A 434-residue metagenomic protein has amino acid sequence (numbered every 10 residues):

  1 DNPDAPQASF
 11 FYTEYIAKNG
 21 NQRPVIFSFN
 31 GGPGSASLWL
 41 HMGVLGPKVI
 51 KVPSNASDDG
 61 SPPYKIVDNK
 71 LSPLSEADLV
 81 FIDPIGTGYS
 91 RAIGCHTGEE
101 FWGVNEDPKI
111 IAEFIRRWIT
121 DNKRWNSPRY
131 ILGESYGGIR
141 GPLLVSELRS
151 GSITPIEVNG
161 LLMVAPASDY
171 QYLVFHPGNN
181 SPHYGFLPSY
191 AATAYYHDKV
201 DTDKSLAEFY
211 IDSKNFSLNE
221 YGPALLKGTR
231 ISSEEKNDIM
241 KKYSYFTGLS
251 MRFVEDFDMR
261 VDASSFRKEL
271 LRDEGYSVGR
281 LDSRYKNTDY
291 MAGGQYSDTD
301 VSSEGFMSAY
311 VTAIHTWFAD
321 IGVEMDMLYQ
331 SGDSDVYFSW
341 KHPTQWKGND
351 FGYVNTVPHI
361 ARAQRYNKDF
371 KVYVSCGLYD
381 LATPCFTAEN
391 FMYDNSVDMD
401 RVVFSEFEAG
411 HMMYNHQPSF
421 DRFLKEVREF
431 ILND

Functional and structural regions predicted by a protein language model:
P6-E100: N-terminal cap/lid subdomain of alpha/beta-hydrolase-fold enzymes
G46-V52, V145, R149-S233, N237-K242: A catalytic-pocket lid/entrance helix-loop region that shapes and gates access to the active site across common
P73-L74, P84, F101-I119: Alpha/beta-hydrolase active-site loop
R124-Y136: Alpha/beta-hydrolase fold nucleophile elbow
G133-S146: Glycine-rich nucleophile elbow surrounding the catalytic serine of serine-hydrolase chemistry
K227-A382, D394: Alpha/beta-hydrolase fold catalytic core
S396-M412: Catalytic histidine neighborhood in serine/cysteine hydrolases with alpha/beta-hydrolase-type architecture
G410-F420: Catalytic histidine-centered segment of alpha/beta-hydrolase-like enzymes
